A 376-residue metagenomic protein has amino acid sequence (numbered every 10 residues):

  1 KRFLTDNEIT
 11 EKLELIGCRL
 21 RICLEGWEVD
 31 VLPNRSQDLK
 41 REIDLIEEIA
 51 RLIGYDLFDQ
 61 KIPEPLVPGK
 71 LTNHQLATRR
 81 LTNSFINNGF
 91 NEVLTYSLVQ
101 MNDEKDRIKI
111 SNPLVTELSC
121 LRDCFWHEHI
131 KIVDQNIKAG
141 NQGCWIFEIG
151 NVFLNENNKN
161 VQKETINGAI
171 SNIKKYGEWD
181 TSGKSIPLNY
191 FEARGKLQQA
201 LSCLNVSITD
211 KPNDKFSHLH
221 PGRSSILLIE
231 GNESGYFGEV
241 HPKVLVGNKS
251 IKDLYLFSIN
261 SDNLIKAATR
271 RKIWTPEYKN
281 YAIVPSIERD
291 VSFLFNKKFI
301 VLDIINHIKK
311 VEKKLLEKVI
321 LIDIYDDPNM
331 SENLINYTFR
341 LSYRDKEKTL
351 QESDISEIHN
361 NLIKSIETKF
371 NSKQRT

Functional and structural regions predicted by a protein language model:
K1-C144, S342-D345, D354-T376: Extended, well-folded interaction surfaces typified by the phenylalanyl-tRNA synthetase beta subunit core
R2-I16, D44-E47, E92-V93, D123-S171 (+2 more regions): Conserved alpha/beta core surface patches that mediate binding of polyanionic ligands
D6-I9, L13-C18, I22-L24, K175 (+1 more regions): A carboxyl-terminal module marker
I22-E25, L52-P63, I108-N112, V152-G183 (+2 more regions): Residues forming anionic-ligand binding surfaces in small-molecule and nucleic-acid pockets of primarily soluble enzymes
D30, N34-T82, Q100, K159 (+2 more regions): Internal insertion modules embedded within essential enzymes
V31-P33, N112-L114, N151, I170-N172 (+2 more regions): Short, structured patches in soluble enzyme cores that scaffold and shape functional sites
K40-R41, E104, L121, G140-G143 (+5 more regions): Short glycine/proline-enriched turns and hinge-like loops at secondary-structure junctions
N83, N87, E117, N136-G140 (+4 more regions): A general structural signal for short secondary-structure junctions and capping/turn motifs
